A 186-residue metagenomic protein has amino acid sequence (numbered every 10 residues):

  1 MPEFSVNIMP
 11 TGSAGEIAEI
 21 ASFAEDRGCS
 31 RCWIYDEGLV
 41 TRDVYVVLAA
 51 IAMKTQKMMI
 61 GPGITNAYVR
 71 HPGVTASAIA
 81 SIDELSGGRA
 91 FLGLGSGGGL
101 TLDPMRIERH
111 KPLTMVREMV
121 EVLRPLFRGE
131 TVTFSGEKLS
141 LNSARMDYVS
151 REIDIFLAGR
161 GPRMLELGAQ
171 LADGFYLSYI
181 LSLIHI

Functional and structural regions predicted by a protein language model:
M1-G63, I153: N-terminal beta1-alpha1-beta2 module of alpha/beta enzyme domains
P2, A76-L183: Internal, glycine-rich beta/alpha segment that forms the wall or movable "lid" of small-molecule/cofactor binding
P10-G12, G38-L39, N66-Y68, S96-G98 (+2 more regions): Active-site-proximal loop/turn and secondary-structure-junction residues that shape catalytic pockets, frequently
A14-G15, T41-R42, V69-P72, L165 (+1 more regions): Loop/helix-junction capping segments adjacent to catalytic residues or to phosphate/diphosphate-binding pockets
E16-I17, D43-V47, H71-A78, M115: Residues at alpha-helix caps and immediate loop-helix transition turns in enzyme cores, especially N- and C-cap
A52, G73, D147: Short glycine-biased active-site loop of nucleotidyltransferases that positions the nucleotide triphosphate and helps
P62-V74: Structural motif corresponding to the early beta-alpha repeats
